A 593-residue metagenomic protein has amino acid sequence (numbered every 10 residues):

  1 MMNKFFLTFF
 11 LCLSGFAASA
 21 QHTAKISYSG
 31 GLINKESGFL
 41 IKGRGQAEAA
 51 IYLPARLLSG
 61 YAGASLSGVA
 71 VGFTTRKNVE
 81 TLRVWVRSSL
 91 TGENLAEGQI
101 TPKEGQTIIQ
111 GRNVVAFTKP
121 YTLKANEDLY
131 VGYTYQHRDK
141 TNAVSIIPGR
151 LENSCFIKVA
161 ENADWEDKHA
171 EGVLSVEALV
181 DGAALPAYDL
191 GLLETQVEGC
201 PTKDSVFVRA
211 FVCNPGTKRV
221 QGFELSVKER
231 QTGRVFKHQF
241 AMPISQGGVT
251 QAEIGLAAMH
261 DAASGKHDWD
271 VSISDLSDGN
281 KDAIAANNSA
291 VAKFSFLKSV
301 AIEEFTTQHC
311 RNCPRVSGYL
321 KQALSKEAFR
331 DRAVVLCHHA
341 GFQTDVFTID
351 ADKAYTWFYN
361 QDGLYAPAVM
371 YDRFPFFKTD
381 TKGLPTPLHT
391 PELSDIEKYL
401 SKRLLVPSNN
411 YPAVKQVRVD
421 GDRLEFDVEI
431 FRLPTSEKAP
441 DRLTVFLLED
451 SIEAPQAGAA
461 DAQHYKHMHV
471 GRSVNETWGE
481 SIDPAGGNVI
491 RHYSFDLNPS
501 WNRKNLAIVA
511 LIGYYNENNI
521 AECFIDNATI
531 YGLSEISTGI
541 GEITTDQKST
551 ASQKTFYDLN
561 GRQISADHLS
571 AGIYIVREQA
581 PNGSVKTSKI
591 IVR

Functional and structural regions predicted by a protein language model:
F16, S537-R593: C-terminal outer-membrane/trafficking sorting elements
Q21-T91, T134-D189: Beta-sheet-rich sandwich/jelly-roll-like modules and their strand-loop junctions
H22-G45, D181-P201, K293-V300, L405-S408 (+1 more regions): Residue-level detector of functionally pivotal "anchor" positions at catalytic/ligand-binding pockets or at interdomain
R76-N153, Q231, G248: Aromatic- and Gly/Pro-enriched, solvent-exposed loop/edge beta-strand patches characteristic of beta-rich domains
V197-D204, R418-G421: Short, solvent-exposed loop/linker segments at the N-terminal edge of repeated beta-sheet extracellular domains
G233-A262: Intrinsically disordered, low-complexity Pro/Gly/Ser/Thr-rich segments with frequent PxxP/GP/PP motifs and embedded
F296-D331: Local sequence-structure signature of Cys/Sec-based thiol-disulfide redox active-site neighborhoods
K298, D331, C337-I536: Short, conserved sequence motifs used for protein processing/export or organelle targeting and for catalysis
